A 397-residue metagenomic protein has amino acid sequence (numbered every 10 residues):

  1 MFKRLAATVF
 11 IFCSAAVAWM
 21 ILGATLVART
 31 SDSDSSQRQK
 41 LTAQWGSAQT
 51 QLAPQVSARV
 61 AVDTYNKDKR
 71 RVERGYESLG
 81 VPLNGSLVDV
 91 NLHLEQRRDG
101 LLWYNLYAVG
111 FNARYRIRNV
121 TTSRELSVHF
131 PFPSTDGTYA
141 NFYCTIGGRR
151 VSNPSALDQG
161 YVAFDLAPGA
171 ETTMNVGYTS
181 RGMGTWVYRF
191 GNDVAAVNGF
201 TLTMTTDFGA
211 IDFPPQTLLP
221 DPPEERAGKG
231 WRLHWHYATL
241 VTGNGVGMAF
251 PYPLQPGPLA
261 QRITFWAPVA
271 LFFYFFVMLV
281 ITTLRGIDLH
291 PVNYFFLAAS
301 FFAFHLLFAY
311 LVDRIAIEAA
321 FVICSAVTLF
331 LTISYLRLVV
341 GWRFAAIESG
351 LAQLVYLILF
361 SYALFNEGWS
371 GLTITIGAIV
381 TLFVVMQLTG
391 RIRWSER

Functional and structural regions predicted by a protein language model:
K3-T8, G100-Y107, D158-V162, L259-V269: Membrane-entry segments of alpha-helical transmembrane domains in multi-pass membrane proteins
A6-G23: Hydrophobic membrane-insertion alpha-helices, especially the h-region of bacterial N-terminal signal peptides
S14, R29-D32, S47-Q49, D63-R70 (+1 more regions): Membrane-embedded alpha-helical signal segments
G23-A48: Alpha-helical transmembrane signal-anchor/signal-peptide segments
S36, A43, D68-L240: Soluble non-transmembrane domains of integral membrane proteins
Q39-K67: Short extracytoplasmic
Y237-L271, H290-P291: Cytosolic-side membrane-insertion boundary helix
L271-R397: Generic detector of multi-pass transmembrane helix bundles and their immediately adjacent loops in polytopic membrane
